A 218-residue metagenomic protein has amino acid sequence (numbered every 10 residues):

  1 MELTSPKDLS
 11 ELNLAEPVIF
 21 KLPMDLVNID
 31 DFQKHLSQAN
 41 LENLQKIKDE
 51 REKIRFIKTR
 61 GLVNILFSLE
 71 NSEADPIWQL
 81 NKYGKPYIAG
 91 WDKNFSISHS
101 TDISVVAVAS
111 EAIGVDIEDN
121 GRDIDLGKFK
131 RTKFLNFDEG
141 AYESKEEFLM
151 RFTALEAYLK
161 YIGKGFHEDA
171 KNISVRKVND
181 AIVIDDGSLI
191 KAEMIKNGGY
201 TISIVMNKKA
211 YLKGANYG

Functional and structural regions predicted by a protein language model:
M1-G218: Core catalytic alpha/beta fold that binds nucleotide/phospho-ligands
